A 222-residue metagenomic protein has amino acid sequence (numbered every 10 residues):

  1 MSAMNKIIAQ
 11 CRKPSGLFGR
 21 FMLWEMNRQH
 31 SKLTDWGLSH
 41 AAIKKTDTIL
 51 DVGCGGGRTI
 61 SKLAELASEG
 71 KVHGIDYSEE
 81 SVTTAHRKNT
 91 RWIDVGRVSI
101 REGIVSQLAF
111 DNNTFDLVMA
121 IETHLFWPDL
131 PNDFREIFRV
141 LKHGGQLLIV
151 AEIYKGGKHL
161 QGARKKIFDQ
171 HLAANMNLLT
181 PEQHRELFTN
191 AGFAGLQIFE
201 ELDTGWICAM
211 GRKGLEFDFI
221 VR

Functional and structural regions predicted by a protein language model:
S2, K6-A9, L17-N27, Q146-M210: C-terminal alpha-helical "lid/dimerization" subdomain adjacent to the S-adenosyl-L-methionine
R28-D47: Conserved alpha-helix/loop element of class I SAM-dependent methyltransferases that forms part of the SAM/SAH-binding
T46, L141-L147: Short glycine-dipeptide loop
L50-Q107: Class I SAM-dependent methyltransferase SAM/SAH-binding core
S106-V118: A short acidic, Gly/Pro-enriched loop at the edge of an enzyme's catalytic core that lines a small-molecule cofactor
L117-L130: A short SAM/SAH-binding and catalytic strip from SAM-dependent methyltransferases
P131-H143: A short glycine-rich, Lys/Arg-flanked "PGG" loop and its adjoining helix->strand segment in the class I
A209-R222: C-terminal lobe and adjacent flexible extensions of AdoMet/dcAdoMet transferase-like proteins
